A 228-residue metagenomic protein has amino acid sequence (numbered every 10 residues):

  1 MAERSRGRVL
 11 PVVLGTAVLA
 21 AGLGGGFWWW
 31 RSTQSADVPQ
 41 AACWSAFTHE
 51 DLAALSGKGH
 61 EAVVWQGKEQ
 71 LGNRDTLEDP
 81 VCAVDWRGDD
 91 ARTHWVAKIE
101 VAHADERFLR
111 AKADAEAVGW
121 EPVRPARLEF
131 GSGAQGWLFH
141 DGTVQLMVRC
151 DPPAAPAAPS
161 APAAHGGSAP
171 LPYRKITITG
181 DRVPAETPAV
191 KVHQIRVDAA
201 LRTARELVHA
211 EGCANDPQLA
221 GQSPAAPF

Functional and structural regions predicted by a protein language model:
A2-R31: Hydrophobic membrane-insertion alpha-helices, especially the h-region of bacterial N-terminal signal peptides
R31-R205, H209, D216-F228: A small/polar (G/S/T-enriched), proline-flanked helix-loop surface module common in exported/cell-envelope proteins
